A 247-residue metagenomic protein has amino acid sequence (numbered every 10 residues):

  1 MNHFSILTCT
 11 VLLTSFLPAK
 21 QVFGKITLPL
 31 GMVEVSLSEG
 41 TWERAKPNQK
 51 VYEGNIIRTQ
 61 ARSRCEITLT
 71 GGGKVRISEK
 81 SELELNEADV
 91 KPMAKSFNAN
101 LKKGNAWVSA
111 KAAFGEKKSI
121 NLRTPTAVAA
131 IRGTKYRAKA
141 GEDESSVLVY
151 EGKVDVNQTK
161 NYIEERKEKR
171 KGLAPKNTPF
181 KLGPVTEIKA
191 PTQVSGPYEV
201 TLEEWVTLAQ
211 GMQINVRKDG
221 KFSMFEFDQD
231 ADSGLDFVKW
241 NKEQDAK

Functional and structural regions predicted by a protein language model:
N2-S5, F16-Q21, W42-P47, Q60 (+4 more regions): C-terminal interaction modules
T8-L13: Hydrophobic helical h-region of N-terminal Sec-dependent signal peptides in bacterial secretory/periplasmic proteins
Q21-P29: SH3-family beta-barrel domains
T27-L28, V108, I120, T126 (+2 more regions): Intrinsically disordered, low-complexity terminal regions
L30-T41: Short beta-strand segments and strand-loop junctions that repeat across beta-rich extracellular domains
I57-P125, Y150-V156: Short, small-residue-rich packing micro-motifs
A129-A138: Conserved short histidine dyad/triad with adjacent acidic residue
